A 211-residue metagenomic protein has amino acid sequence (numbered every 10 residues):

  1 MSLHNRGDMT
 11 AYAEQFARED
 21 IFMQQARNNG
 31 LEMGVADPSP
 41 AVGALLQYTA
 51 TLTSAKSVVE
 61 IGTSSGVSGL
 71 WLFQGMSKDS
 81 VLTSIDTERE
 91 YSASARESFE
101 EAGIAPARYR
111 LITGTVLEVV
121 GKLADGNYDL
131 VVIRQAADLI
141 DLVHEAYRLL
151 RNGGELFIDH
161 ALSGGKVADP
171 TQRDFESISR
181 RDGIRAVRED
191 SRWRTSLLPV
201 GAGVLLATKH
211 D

Functional and structural regions predicted by a protein language model:
M1-L130, A136-F157, A161-D211: A short alpha-helical cap/connector motif
